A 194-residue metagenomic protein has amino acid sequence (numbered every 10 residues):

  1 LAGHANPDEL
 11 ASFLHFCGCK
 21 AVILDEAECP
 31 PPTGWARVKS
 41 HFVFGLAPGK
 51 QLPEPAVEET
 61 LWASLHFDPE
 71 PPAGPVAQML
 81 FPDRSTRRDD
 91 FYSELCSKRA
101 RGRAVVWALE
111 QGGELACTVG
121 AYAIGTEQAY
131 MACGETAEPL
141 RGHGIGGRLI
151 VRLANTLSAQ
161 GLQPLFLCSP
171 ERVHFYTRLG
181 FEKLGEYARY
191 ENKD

Functional and structural regions predicted by a protein language model:
A2-F67, C168, Y190-N192: Acyl-donor-binding surface of acyltransferase catalytic domains
N6-F13, A132, T136-E138, G142-A159 (+1 more regions): Conserved acetyl-CoA-binding loop-helix of GNAT-fold acetyltransferases
T33-V38, T177-Y187: Conserved acetyl-CoA-binding loop of GNAT-fold acetyltransferases
P75-D90: Helix-loop element at the rim of GNAT/NAT acetyltransferase active sites that forms part of the acceptor-substrate
R87-E135: A conserved beta-strand-loop-helix scaffold within acyl/acetyltransferase catalytic domains
A132, L167-C168: Small/polar loops that bind or transfer phosphate-bearing groups
R172: Helix-turn-helix
